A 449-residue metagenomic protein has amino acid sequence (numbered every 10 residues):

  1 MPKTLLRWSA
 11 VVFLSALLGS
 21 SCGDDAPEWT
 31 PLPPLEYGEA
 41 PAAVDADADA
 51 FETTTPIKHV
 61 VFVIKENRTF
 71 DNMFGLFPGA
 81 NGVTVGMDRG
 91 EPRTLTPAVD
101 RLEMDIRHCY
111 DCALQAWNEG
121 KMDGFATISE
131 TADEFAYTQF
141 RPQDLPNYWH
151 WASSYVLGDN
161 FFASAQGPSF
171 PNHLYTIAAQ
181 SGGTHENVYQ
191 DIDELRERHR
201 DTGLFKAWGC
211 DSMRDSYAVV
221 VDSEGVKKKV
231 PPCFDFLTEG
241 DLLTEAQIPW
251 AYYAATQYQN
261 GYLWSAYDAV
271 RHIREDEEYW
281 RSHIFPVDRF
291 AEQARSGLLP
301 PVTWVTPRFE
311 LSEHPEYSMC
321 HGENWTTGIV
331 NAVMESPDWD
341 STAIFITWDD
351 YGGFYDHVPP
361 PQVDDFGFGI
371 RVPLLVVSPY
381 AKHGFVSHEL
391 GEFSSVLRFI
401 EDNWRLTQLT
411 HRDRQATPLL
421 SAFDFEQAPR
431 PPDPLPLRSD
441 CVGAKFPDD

Functional and structural regions predicted by a protein language model:
M1-A10: Bacterial N-terminal signal peptides that target proteins for export
A10-V11, G82: Detector for intrinsically disordered, low-structure N-terminal pre-sequences
L18-S21: C-terminal motif of bacterial Sec signal peptides marking the signal peptidase cleavage site
G23-D449: N-terminal pro-sequences and low-complexity stem/linker regions of secreted or lumenal proteins
